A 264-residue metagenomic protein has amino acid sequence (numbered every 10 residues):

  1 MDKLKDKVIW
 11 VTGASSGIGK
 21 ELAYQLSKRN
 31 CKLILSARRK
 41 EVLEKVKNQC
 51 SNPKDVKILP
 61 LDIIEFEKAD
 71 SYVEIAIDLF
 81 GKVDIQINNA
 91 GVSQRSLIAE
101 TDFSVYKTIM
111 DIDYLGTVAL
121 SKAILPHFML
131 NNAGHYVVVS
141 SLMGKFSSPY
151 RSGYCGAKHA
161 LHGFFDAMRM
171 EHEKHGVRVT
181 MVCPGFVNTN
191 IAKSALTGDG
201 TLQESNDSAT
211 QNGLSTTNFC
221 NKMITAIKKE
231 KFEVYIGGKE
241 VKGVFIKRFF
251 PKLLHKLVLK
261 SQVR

Functional and structural regions predicted by a protein language model:
S15-S16: Conserved glycine-rich cofactor-binding loop
R29-V46: Conserved glycine-rich Rossmann-like NAD(P)H-binding loop of the short-chain dehydrogenase/reductase
P60-S71, F103: The beta1-alpha1 cofactor-binding region of Rossmann-like NAD(H)/NADP(H)-dependent oxidoreductases
L97-I98, D102-T108: Substrate-binding pocket helix/loop in short-chain dehydrogenase/reductase
S121, A157: Active-site helix of classical SDR
S141: Residue(s) in the substrate-gating loop at a strand-loop-helix junction that position the organic substrate next
K174-G238: SDR active-site lid
